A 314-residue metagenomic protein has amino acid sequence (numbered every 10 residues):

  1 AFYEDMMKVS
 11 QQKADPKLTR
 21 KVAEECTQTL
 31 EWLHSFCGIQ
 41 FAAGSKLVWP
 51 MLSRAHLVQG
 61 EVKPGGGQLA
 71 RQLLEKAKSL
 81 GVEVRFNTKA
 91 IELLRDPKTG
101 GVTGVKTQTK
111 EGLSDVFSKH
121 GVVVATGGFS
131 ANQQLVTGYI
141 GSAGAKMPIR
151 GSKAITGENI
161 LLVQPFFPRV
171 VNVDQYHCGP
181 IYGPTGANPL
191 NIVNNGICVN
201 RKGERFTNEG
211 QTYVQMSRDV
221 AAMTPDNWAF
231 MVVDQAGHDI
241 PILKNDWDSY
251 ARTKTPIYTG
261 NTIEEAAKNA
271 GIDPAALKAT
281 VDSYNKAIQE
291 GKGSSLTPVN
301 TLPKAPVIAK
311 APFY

Functional and structural regions predicted by a protein language model:
F2-P50, T262-E264, K268-S283: Rossmann-like flavin
L18-L113, K119, Q133-Q134, A287-Y314: Conserved redox-cofactor binding core of oxidoreductases
L33, F41-G44, V84-F86, V124-A125 (+3 more regions): General beta-strand structural signal in soluble alpha/beta enzymes
N87, V170-V173, I272-V281, Q289-N300: Flexible, glycine/charged-enriched surface loops at secondary-structure junctions
N87-K89, T107-K110, K119-H120, A125-G128 (+6 more regions): Fold-independent oxyanion-binding glycine-rich loops and adjacent beta-strand/coil segments at enzyme active sites
T109-G112, F117-I181: Glycine-rich loop(s) and the adjacent beta-strand/alpha-helix scaffold that form part
T156, I160-Q164, R169-A276: An anion/pyrophosphate-binding glycine-rich loop and adjacent beta-alpha core in soluble alpha-beta enzymes
